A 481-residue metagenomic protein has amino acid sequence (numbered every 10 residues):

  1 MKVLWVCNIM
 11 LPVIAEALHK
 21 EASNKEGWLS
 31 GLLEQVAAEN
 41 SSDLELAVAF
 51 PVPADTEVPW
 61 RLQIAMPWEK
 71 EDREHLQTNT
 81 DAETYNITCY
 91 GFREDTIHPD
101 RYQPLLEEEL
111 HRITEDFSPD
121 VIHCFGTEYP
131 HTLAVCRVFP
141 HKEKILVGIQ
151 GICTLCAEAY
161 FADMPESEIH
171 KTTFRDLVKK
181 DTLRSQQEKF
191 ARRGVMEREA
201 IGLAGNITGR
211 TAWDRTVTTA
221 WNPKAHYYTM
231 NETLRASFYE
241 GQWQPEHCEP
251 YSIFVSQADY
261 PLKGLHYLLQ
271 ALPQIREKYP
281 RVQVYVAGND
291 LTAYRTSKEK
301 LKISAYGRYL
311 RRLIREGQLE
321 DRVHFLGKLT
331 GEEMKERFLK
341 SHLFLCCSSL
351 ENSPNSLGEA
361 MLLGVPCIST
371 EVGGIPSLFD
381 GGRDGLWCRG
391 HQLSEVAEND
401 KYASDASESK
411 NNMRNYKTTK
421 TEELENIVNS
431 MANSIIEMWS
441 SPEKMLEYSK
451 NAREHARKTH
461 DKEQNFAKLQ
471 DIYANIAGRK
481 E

Functional and structural regions predicted by a protein language model:
M1-E74, E463: N-terminal subdomain of nucleotide-sugar transferases
L4, Q244-K263, L269-L272, V284-A287: Conserved donor-binding/catalytic core segment of Leloir-type glycosyltransferases
T114, E336-S341: Short alpha-helical donor nucleotide-sugar binding micro-motif in glycosyltransferases
I169-N206, A220: Membrane-proximal helix-turn-helix segments that form the acceptor-binding/catalytic region of lipid-linked
K298-K328: Nucleotide-activated donor-binding/catalytic signature segment of Leloir-type glycosyltransferases, i.e., the conserved
S349: Aromatic "clamp/platform" in nucleotide-sugar-dependent glycosyltransferases that forms part of the donor/acceptor
P366-S369: Short hydrophobic beta-strand element within catalytic cores of glycosyltransferases and related nucleotide-activated
S430-E437, K444-T459, N465-D471: A short, well-ordered alpha-helix in the C-terminal region of glycosyltransferases
